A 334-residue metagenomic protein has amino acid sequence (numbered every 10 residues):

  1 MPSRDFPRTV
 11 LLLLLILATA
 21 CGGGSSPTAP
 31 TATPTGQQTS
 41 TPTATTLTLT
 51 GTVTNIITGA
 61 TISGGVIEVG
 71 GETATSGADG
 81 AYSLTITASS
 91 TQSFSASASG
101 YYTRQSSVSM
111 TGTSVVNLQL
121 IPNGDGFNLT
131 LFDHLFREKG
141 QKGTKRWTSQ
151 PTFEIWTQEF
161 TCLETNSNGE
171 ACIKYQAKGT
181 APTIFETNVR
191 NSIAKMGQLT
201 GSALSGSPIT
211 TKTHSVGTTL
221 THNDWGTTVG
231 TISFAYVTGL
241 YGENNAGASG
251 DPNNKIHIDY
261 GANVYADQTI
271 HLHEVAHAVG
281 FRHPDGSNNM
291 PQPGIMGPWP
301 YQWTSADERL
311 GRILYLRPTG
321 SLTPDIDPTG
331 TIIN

Functional and structural regions predicted by a protein language model:
L17-A20: C-terminal motif of bacterial Sec signal peptides marking the signal peptidase cleavage site
T28, A32, G36, S99-S107 (+4 more regions): Disordered inhibitory propeptide/activation segment of secreted metzincin zinc metalloprotease zymogens, centered on
T41-G64: Structural motif
G51, S76-T87, S114-L118: Glycine-centered loop-to-beta-strand initiation motif
A60-S63, E68-T85: Short, acidic Ser/Thr/Gly-rich low-complexity loop/linker segments typical of extracellular and cell-surface proteins
S90-G100: A short, solvent-exposed beta-strand micro-motif common in secreted/extracellular proteins
K178, P182-N289: Metzincin-family zinc-dependent endopeptidase catalytic domain
P252-A266, R282-N334: Metalloprotease/metallohydrolase-associated module, dominated by Zn2+-dependent proteases
